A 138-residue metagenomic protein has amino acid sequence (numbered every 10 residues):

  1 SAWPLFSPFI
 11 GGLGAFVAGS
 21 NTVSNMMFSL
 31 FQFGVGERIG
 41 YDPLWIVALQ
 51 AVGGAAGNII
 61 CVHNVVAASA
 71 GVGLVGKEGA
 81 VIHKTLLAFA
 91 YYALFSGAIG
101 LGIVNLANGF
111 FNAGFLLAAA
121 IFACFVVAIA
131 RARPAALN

Functional and structural regions predicted by a protein language model:
S1-F31: Hydrophobic alpha-helical transmembrane segments of multi-pass integral membrane proteins, predominantly secondary
S1-F9, E37-I46, N112-F115: Membrane-interfacial loop-to-helix junctions in multi-pass transporters
N21, Q32, G36, C61 (+1 more regions): Hydrophobic, well-ordered secondary-structure elements that form the walls of internal hydrophobic environments
F28-D42, L74-G76: Helix-loop-helix connectors at the membrane interface of multi-pass transporters/channels
I46-A51, K84: Beta-strand segments within the central parallel beta-sheet cores of soluble alpha/beta enzyme folds
A55-N138: Juxtamembrane and boundary regions of transmembrane helices in multi-pass small-molecule transporters and channels
